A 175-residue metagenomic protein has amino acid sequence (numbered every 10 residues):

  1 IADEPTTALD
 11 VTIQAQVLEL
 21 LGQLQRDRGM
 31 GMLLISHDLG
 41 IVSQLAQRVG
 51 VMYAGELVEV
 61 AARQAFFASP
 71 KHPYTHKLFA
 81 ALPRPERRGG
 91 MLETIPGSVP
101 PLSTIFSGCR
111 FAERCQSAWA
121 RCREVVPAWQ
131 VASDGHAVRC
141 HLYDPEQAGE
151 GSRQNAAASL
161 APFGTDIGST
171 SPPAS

Functional and structural regions predicted by a protein language model:
I1, P5, L9-M91: P-loop NTP-binding/switch modules centered on Walker-like glycine-rich loops
S36, I41, Q47, D144 (+2 more regions): Generic detector of low-complexity/intrinsically disordered segments and short hydrophobic N-terminal stretches
V60-G168: Short catalytic/signature loops enriched in Gly
